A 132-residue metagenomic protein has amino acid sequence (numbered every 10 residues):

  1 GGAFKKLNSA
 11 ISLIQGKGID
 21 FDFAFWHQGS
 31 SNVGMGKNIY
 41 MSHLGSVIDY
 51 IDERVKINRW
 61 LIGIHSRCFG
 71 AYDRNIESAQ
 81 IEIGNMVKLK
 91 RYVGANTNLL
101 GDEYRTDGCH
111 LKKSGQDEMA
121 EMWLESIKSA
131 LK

Functional and structural regions predicted by a protein language model:
G1-K132: Cell-envelope and extracellular/periplasmic
